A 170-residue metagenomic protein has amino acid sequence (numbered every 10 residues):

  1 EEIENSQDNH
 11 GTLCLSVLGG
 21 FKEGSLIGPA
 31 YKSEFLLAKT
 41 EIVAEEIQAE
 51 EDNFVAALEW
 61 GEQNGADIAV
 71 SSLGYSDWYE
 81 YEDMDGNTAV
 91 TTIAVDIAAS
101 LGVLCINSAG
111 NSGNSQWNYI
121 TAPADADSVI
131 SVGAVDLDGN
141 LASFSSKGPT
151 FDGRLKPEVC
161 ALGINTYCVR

Functional and structural regions predicted by a protein language model:
E1-E50, N64-D67, S100-G102, D125-S128 (+1 more regions): Subtilisin-like serine protease catalytic core
K22-G24, E41-E45, Y75-W78, L104 (+4 more regions): Solvent-exposed loop/turn segments at secondary-structure junctions within structured extracellular/periplasmic domains
L36, V70, L104-I106, S131 (+2 more regions): Structural detector of well-ordered beta-strand residues that form the stable sheet scaffold of enzyme domains
L58-D85, S108-A109: Short acidic, glycine-rich surface-loop motifs adjacent to enzyme active sites
G86-C105: Catalytic-core regions built around general acid/base machinery
A94, Q116-I120, S143-S146: Short beta-alpha junctions and helix-cap segments that line functional grooves
N111-A126: Glycine-rich, charge-decorated loop segments at or immediately adjacent to ligand/cofactor-binding or catalytic sites
A124-R170: Extracellular S/T/G-rich loop segment that most often corresponds to the catalytic His/Ser-adjacent loop
